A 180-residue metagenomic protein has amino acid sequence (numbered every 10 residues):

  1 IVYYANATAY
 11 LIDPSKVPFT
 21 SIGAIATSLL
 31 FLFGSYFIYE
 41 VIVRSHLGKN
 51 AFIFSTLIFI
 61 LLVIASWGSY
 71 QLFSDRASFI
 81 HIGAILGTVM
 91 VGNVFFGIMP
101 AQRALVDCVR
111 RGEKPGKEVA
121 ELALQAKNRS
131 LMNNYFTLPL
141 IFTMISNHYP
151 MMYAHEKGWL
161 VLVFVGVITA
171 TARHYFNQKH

Functional and structural regions predicted by a protein language model:
I1-H180: Polytopic transmembrane helical bundles with strong interfacial aromatic enrichment
